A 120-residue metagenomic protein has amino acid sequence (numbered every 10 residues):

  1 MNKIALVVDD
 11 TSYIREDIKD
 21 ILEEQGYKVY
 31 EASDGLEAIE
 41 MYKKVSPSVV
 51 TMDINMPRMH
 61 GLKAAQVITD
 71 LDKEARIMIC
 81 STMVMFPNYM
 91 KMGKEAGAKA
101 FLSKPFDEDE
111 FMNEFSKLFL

Functional and structural regions predicted by a protein language model:
S12-Y30, A96: Two-component/phosphorelay signaling modules centered on CheY-like receiver
D34-E37, H60-K63: Acidic catalytic/metal-coordinating carboxylates
K43-V45, V67-A75, A96: Conserved phosphotransfer cores of two-component systems
D53: Active-site residues of response regulator receiver
M56: Receiver (REC) domain active-site loop signature in two-component systems and cognate sites in sensor histidine kinases
K63, V84-L102, N113: Alpha4 helix (beta4-alpha4-beta5 surface) of REC/receiver domains from two-component response regulators
C80-S81: Hydrophobic/aromatic residues positioned on beta-strands within the core alpha/beta folds
F106-F115, F119: C-terminal output helix
